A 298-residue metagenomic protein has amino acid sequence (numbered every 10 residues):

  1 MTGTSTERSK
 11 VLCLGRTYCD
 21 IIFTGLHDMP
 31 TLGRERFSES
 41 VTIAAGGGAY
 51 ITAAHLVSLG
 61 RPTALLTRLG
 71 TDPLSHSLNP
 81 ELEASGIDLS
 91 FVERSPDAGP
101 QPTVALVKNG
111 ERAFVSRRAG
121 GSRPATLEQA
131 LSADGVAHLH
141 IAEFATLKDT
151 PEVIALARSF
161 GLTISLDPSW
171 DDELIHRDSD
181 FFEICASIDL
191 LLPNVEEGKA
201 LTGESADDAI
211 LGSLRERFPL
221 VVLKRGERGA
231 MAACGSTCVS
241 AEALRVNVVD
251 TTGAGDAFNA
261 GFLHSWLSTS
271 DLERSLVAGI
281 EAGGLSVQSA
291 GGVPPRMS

Functional and structural regions predicted by a protein language model:
M1-L66, P73-P80, A84, V248: Glycine-rich phosphate/adenosyl-contacting loop at the front of the ribokinase-like
M1-V11, F37, A206-S298: Conserved phosphate-binding/catalytic region of the ribokinase-like
T2-Y18, N79-R94, L106-C238: Ribokinase/PfkB-type carbohydrate-kinase core domain
E39-G47, I51, P73, S95 (+6 more regions): Residues at secondary-structure transition points
Y50-A54, A155, E196, E273 (+1 more regions): A broad detector of short, well-ordered amphipathic alpha-helices that serve as recognition/interaction surfaces
L66, V115, A241: Hydrophobic residues at beta-strand termini and immediately following loops that shape nucleotide-binding pockets
D72-P73, G99, S122, L147-K148 (+1 more regions): Short alpha-helical
P102-T103: Noncatalytic luminal/extracellular "stalk/propeptide" segments of secretory-pathway proteins
